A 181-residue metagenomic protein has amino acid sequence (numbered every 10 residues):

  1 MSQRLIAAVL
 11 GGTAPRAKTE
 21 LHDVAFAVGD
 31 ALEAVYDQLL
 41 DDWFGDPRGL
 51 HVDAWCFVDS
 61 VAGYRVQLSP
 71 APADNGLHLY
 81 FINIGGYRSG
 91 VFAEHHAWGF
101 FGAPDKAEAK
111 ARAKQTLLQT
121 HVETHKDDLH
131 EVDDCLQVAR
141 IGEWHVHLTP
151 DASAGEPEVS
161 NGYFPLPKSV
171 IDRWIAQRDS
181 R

Functional and structural regions predicted by a protein language model:
M1-E20, A73-E94: Short aromatic-glycine-(Arg/Gly/Cys) micro-motifs in beta-strand/loop hairpins
S2-Q3, A25-V28, S169: Extracellular/secretory-pathway and virion-surface proteins
L10, V24-A25, G29-D30, N83-G85 (+2 more regions): A structural feature that tracks compact, well-ordered secondary-structure segments with a strong bias toward
A14-A27, Y36-D37, F92-G99, Q119: A cross-kingdom feature marking solvent-exposed beta-strand/loop segments within repeated, beta-rich binding/scaffold
P15-T19, G45-R48, S89-A93, D105 (+1 more regions): Disordered low-complexity repeat/linker domains
A31-D46, D105-T120: A short, charged, amphipathic alpha-helix used as a generic interaction element across diverse proteins
W43-G76, Q119-R181: Short, mixed-charge low-complexity intrinsically disordered segments
